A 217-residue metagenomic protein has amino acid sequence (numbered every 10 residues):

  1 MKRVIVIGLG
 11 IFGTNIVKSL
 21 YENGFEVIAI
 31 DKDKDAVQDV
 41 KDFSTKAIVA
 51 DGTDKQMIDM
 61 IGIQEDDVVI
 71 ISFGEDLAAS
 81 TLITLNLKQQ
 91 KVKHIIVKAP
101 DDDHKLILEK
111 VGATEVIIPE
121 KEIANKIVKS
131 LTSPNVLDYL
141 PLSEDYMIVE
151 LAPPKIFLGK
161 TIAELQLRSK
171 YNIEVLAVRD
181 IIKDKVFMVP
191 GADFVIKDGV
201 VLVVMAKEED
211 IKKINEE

Functional and structural regions predicted by a protein language model:
M1-E217: Cytosolic regulatory regions of ion transport systems
